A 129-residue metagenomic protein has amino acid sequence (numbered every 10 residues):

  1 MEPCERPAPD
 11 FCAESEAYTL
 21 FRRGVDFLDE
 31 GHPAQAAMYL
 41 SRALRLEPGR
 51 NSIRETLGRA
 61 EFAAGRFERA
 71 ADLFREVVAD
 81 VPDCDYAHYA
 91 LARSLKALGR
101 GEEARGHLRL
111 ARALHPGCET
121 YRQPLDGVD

Functional and structural regions predicted by a protein language model:
M1-S15: Long, contiguous interaction/recruitment modules in multidomain scaffold/adaptor proteins
E2, E30-S41, A64-E76, L98-L110: Structural signature of tandem alpha-helical TPR/SEL1-like repeats, specifically the intra-repeat loop/turn
A13-L46: Alpha-helical segment of the N-proximal tetratricopeptide repeat
R93-T120, D126: TPR/TPR-like (Sel1-like) alpha-helical repeat modules
